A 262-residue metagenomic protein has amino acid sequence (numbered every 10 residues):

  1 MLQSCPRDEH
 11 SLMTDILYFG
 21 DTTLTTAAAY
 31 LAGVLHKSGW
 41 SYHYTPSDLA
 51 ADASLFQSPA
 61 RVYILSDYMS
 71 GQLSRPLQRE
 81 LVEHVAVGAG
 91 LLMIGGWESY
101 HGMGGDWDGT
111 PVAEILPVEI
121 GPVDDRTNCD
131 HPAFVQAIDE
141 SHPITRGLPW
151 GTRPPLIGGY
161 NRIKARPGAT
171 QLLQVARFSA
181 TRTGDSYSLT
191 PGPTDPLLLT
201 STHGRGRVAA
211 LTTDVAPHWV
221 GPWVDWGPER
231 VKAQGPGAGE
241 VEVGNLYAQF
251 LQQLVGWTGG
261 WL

Functional and structural regions predicted by a protein language model:
L2-I16, D185-L262: Extracellular ligand-binding/catalytic regions of CAZymes and related secreted enzymes and adhesion modules
D15-G39: Short, charged N-terminal beta->alpha structural module
I16-D21, P59-G105, T202-R205, L211: Short alpha-beta junction capping motif
T22-T25, L49-A50, M69-G71, W97-H101 (+2 more regions): Solvent-exposed loop/turn segments at secondary-structure junctions within structured extracellular/periplasmic domains
T22-T26, G71-R75, V241-Q249: Soluble non-cytosolic domains of exported or imported proteins
A27, L31, S66, P76-E80 (+2 more regions): Stable alpha-helical elements in mature extracytoplasmic
H36-F56: A short, well-structured beta->alpha microelement
M93-G184: An acidic, glycine-rich "communication" segment
